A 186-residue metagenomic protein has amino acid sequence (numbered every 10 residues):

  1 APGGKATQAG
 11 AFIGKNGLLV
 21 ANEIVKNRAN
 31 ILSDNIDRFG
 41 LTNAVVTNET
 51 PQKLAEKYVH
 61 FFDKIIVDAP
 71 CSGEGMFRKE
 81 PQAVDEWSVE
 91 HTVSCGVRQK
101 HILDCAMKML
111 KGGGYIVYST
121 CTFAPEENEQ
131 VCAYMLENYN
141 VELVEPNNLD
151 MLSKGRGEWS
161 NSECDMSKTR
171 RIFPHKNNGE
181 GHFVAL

Functional and structural regions predicted by a protein language model:
A1-L186: S-adenosylmethionine
